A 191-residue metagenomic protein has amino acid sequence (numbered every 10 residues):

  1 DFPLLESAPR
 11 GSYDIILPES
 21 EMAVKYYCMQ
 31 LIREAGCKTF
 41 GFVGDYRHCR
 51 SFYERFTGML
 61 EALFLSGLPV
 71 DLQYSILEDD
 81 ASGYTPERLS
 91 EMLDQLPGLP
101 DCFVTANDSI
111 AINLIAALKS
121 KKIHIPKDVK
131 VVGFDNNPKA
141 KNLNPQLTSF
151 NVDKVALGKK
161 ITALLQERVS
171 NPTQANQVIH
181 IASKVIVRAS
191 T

Functional and structural regions predicted by a protein language model:
D1, L17, G44, L77 (+2 more regions): Short beta-strand/turn micro-motifs composed of small residues that flank or help shape donor/cofactor-binding pockets
E6-Q30, A35, L143-V155: Short beta-strand elements at the ligand-binding edges of bilobed clamshell
Y13, D71, P86-T191: Flexible loop/turn connectors
I16, V43, I76-E78, F150 (+1 more regions): Hydrophobic residues at beta-strand termini and immediately following loops that shape nucleotide-binding pockets
Y27-L68, T173, Q177-S190: An alpha-beta-alpha
L60-P86: Short beta-strand elements in bilobed, periplasmic/extracellular small-molecule ligand-binding domains
